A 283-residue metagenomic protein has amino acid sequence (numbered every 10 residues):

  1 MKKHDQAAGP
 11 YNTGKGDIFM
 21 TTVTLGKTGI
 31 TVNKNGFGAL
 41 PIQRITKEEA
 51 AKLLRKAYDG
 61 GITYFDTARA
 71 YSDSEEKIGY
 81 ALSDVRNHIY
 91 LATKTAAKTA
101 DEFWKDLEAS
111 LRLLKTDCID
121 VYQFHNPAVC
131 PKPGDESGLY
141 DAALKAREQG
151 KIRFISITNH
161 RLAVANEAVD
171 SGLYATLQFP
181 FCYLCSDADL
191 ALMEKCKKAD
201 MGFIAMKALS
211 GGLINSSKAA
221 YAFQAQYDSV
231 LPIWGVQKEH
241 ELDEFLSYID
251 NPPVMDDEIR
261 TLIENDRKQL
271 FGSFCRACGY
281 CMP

Functional and structural regions predicted by a protein language model:
Y11-I89: N-terminal binding-site loop/beta-alpha segment at the start of enzyme catalytic domains that lines or forms
L25, F37, F65, I78 (+9 more regions): Conserved, mostly hydrophobic/aromatic
K27-G29, G79-R86, E108-D117, V169-G172 (+1 more regions): Acidic (Asp/Glu)-rich catalytic clusters
I30-N35, G61-Y64, R86-I89, T116-D120 (+4 more regions): Short, well-ordered coil/turn segments that N-cap beta-strands
I45-A57, A100-L114, N159-E167, S216-Y221: Short, acidic/polar
E76-T93, A142-K145, Q149, D200: Alpha-helix-loop-beta-strand connector modules within alpha/beta enzyme cores
L111-P131: Active-site groove signature of glycoside hydrolases
P127-P283: Beta/alpha (TIM)-barrel catalytic core signal, keyed to glycine-rich beta->alpha loops juxtaposed to Asp/Glu that bind
